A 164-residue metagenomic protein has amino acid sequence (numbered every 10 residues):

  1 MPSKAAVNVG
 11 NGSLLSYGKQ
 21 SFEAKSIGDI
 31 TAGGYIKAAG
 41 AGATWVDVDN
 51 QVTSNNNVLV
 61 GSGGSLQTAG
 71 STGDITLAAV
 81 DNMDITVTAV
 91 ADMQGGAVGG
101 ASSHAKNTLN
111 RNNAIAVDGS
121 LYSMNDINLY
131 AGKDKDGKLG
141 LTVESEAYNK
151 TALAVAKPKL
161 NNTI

Functional and structural regions predicted by a protein language model:
M1-I164: Low-complexity, glycine- and small/polar-enriched segments
